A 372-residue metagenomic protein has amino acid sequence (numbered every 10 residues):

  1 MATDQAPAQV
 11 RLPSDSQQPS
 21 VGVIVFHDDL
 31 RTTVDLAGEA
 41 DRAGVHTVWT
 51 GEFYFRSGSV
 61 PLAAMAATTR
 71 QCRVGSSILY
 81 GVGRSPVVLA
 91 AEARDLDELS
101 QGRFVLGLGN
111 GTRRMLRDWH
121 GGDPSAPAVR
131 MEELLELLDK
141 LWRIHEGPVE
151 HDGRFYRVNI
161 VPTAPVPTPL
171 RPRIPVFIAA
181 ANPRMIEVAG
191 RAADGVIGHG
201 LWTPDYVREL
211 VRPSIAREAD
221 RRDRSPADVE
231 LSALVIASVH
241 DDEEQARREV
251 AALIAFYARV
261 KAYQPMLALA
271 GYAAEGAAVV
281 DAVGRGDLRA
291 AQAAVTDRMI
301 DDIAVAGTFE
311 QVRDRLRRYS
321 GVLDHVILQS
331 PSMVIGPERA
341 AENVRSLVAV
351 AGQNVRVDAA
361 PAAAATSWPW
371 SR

Functional and structural regions predicted by a protein language model:
M1-R372: Active-site-adjacent structural elements that line small-molecule/cofactor binding pockets in enzymes
